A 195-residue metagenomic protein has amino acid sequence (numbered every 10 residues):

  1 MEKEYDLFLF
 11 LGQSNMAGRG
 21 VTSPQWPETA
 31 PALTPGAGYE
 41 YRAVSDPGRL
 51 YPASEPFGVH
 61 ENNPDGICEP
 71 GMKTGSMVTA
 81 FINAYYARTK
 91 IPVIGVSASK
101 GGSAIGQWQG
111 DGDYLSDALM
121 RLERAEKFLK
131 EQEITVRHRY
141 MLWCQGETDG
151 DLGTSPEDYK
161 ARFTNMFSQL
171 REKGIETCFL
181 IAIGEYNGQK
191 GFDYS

Functional and structural regions predicted by a protein language model:
M1-S195: Cell-envelope and extracellular/periplasmic
